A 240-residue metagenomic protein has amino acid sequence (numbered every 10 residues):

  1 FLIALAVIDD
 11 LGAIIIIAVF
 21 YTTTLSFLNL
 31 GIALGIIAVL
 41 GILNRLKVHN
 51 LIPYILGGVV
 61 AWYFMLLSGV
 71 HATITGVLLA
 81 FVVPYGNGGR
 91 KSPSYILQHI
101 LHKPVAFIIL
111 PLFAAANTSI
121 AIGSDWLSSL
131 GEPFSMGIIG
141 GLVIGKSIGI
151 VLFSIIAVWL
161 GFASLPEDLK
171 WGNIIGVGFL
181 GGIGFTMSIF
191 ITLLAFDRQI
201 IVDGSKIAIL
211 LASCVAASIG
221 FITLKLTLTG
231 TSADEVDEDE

Functional and structural regions predicted by a protein language model:
F1-A4, I16, L165-N173, G204-A208: Membrane-interface alpha-helices at helix entry/exit sites of multi-pass transporters
F1-P53, G88-R90: Alpha-helical transmembrane bundle and helix-membrane interface signal in multi-pass integral membrane proteins
L2-I16, I144-G149, F179-I189, A208-G220: Membrane-embedded alpha-helical segments of transport systems, primarily multispan ion/solute transporters
I16, I36, N44-L46, N50-V60 (+4 more regions): Predominantly late transmembrane helices and immediately cytosolic-facing juxtamembrane segments
A18-T22, M187-K206: Interfacial helix-loop-helix junctions of multi-pass membrane proteins
L25-A33, L51-Y54, V70-V77, G204-A212: Loop-to-transmembrane alpha-helix initiation sites
I36, A106-F113, N173-I189, C214-V215: Hydrophobic membrane-spanning alpha-helices of multi-pass integral membrane proteins
L130-S135, A195-S218: Structural signal for the N-terminal portions of transmembrane helices and their immediately preceding loop/interface
